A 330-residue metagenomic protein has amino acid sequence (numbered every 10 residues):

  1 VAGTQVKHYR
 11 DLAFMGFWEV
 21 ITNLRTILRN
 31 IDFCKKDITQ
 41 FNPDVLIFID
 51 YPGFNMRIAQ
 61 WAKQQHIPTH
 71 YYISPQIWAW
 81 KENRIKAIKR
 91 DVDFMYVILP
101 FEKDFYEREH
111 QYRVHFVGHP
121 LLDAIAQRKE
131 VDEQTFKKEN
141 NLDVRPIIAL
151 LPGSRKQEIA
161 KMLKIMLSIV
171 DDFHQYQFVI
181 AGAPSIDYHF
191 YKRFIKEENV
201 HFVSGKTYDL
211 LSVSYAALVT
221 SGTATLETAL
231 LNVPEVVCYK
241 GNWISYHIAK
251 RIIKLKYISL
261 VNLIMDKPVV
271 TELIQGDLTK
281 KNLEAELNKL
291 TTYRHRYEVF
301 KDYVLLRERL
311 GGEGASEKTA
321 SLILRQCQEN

Functional and structural regions predicted by a protein language model:
V1-N330: Nucleotide-activated sugar donor-binding and catalytic core shared by glycosyltransferases and related lipid-linked
